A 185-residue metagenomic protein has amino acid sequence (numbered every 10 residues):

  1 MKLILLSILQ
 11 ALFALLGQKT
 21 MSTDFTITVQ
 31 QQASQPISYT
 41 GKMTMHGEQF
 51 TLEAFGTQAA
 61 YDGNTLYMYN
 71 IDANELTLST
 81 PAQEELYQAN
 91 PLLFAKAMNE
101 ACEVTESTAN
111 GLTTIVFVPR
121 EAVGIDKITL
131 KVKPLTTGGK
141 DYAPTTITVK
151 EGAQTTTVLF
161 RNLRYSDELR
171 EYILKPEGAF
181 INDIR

Functional and structural regions predicted by a protein language model:
M1-I37, T44-Q49, P176-R185: N-terminal leader/targeting segments and the immediate start of mature chains
K19-D24, M45-L52, A109-V116, K140-I147: Short, hydrophobic/aromatic-rich segments at coil-to-beta transitions
Q30, A109-L112, P119-K127, L135-R185: Non-transmembrane domains of secretory- and envelope-associated proteins
Q35-I37, H46, E53, M98-E100 (+1 more regions): Residues that act as N-cap/strand-start positions at coil-to-secondary-structure junctions
G41-M45, L130-T136: Extended lipid/amphipathic-ligand handling interfaces
K42-A89, Q154-T157: An acidic-aromatic
A59-Y61, M68-I71, E106, F117 (+2 more regions): Hydrophobic beta-strand positions
P81-L112: Flexible, surface-exposed loop/linker segments and immediately adjacent secondary-structure boundaries
